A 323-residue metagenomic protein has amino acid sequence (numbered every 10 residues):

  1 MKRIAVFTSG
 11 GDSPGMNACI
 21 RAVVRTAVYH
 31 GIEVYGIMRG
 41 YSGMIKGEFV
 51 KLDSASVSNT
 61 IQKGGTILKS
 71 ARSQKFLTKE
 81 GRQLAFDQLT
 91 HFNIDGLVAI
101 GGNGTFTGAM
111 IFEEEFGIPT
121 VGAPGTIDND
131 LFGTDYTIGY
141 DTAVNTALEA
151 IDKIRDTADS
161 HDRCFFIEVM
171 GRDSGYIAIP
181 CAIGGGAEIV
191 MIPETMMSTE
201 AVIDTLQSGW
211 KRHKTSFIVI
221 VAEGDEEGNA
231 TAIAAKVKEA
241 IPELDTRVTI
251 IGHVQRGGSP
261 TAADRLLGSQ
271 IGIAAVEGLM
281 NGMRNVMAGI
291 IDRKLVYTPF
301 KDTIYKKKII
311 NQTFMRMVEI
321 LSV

Functional and structural regions predicted by a protein language model:
M1-I45: N-terminal phosphate-binding or glycine-rich loops at protein starts, especially the Walker A/P-loop of NTPases
S9-D12, I37-G43, R72-S73, G102-N103 (+6 more regions): Short, ordered loop/turn segments at secondary-structure junctions
S13-V23, I45, K79-E80, L97-M110 (+5 more regions): Short glycine/serine/threonine-rich phosphate/pyrophosphate-binding segments that cradle anionic phosphate groups
R21-H30, V50-S56, I111-V121, I138-T142 (+1 more regions): A glycine- and small-aliphatic-rich helix-loop capping segment at beta-alpha/alpha-beta transitions that lines
M44-A99, T105, I138-N145, E149 (+1 more regions): Glycine-rich oxoanion-binding loops at beta->alpha junctions
A99-G101, T107, I111, F116 (+2 more regions): Accessory alpha-helical/coil subdomains and C-terminal extensions that flank or cap enzyme catalytic cores
K236-V323: C-terminal non-catalytic interaction/assembly regions of soluble proteins
